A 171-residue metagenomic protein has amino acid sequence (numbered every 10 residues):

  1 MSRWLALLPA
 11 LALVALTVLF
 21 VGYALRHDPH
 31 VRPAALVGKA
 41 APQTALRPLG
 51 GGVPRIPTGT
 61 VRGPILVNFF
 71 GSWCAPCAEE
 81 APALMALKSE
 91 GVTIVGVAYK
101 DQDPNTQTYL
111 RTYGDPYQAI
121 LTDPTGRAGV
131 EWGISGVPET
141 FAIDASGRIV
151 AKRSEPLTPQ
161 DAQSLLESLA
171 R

Functional and structural regions predicted by a protein language model:
M1-R47, R171: N-terminal targeting signals for export/organelle localization
L7, R111-P116, D123-A170: Thiol/disulfide oxidoreductase modules built on the thioredoxin-like
L49-G51, A145: Short, ordered coil/turn segments that flank beta-strands lining enzyme active or ligand-binding pockets
P54-P57, V150: Generic structural signal for well-ordered beta-strand positions
I56-A75: Short active-site neighborhood of thiol/selenol oxidoreductases, capturing the structured segment around
L66-V67, I94, T140: Hydrophobic beta-strand anchors of alpha/beta hydrolase catalytic cores
S72-E79, E139: C-type cytochrome heme c attachment motif
A78-G114, P124-V130: Structural microenvironment flanking redox-active thiols in thiol-disulfide oxidoreductases
